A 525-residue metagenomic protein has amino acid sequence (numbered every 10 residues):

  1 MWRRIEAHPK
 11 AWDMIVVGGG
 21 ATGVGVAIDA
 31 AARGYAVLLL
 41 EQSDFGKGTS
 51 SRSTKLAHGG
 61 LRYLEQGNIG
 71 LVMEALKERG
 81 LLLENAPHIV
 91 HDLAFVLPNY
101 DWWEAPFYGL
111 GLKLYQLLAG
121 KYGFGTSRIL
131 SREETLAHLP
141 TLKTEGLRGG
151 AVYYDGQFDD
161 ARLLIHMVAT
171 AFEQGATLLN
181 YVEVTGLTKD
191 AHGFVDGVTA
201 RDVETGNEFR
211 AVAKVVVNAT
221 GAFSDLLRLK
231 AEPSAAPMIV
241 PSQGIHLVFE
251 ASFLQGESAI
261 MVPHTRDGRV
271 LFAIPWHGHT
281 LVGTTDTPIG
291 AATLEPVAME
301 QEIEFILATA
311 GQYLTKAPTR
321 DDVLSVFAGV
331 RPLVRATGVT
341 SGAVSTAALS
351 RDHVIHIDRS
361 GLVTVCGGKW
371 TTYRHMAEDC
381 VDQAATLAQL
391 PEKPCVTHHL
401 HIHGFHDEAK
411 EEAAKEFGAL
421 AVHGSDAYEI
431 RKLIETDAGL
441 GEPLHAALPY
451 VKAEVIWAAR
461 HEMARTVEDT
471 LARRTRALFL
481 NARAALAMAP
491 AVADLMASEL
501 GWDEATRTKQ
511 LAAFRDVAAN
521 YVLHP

Functional and structural regions predicted by a protein language model:
M1-M14, D29-R33: Extreme N-terminal leader/targeting segments of oxidoreductases
I5-A7, A11, S43, I89 (+13 more regions): C-terminal accessory subdomains/tails of enzymes that are appended
K10-W12, T205-V215: Core beta-strand elements of the Rossmann-like FAD/NAD(P) dinucleotide-binding domain in flavoenzyme oxidoreductases
V16-V17, A211-G221: Short hydrophobic core segments
G18-G20, Q42: Glycine-rich Rossmann-fold phosphate-binding loop(s) that bind the pyrophosphate of adenine dinucleotide cofactors
A31-R52: Glycine-rich FAD pyrophosphate-binding loop
K55-H138, L271: Dinucleotide-binding Rossmann-like beta1-alpha1 core, especially the glycine-rich loop that anchors the ADP
N180-D196: A conserved short coil-to-beta-strand element within the FAD-binding core of flavoproteins
